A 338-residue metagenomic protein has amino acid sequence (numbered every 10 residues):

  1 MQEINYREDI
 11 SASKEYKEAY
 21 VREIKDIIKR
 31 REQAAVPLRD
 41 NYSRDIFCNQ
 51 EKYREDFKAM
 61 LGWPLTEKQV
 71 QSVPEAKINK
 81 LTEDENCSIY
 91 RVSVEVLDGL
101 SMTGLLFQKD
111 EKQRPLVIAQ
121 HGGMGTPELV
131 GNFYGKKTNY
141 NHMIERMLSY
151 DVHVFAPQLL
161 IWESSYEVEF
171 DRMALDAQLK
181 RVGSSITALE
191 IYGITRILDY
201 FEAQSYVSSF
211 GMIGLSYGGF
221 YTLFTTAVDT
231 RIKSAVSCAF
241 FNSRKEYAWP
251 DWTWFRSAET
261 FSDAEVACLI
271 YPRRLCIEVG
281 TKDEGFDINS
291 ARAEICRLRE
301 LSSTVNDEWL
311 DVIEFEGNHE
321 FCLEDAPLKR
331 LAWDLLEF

Functional and structural regions predicted by a protein language model:
M1-S88: N-terminal targeting or regulatory segments adjacent to alpha/beta-hydrolase or S9 domains
L81-D84, I89-D98, M102-Q108: Extended surface/linker regions that mediate inter-domain or inter-protein docking in multi-component redox
G99-M102, K109-L116, G123-G125: Proline/glycine-enriched tight loop/beta-turn segments at coil->beta junctions that connect or precede beta-strands
I118-T195, D199-E202, R244-D251: Cap/lid segment of the alpha/beta-hydrolase catalytic domain
Q158, I213, C238-A239, E278 (+1 more regions): Alpha/beta-hydrolase-fold catalytic nucleophile elbow
T195-E259, D263: Primarily recognizes the serine-hydrolase "nucleophile elbow" in alpha/beta-hydrolase and SGNH/GDSL folds
S243-S303: The feature captures the conserved acid-bearing segment of alpha/beta-hydrolase catalytic domains
S302-F338: C-terminal catalytic histidine-bearing segment of alpha/beta-hydrolase fold enzymes
